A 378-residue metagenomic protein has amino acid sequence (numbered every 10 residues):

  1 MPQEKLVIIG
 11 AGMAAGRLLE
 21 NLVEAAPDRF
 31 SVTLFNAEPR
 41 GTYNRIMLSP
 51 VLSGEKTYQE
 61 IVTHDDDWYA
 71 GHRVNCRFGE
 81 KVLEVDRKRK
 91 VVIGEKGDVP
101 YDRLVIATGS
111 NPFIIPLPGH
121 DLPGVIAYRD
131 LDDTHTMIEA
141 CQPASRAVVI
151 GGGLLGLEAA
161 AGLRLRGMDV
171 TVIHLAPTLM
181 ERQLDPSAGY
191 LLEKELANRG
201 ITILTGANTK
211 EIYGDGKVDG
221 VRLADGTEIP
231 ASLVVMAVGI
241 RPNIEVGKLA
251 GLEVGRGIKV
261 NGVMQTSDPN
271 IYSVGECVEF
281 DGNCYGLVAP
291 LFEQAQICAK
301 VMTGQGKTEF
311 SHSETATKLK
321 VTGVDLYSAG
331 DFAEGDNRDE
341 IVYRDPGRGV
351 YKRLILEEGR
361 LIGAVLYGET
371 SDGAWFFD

Functional and structural regions predicted by a protein language model:
P2-L6, A11, E24, C277-G373: Mid-to-C-terminal Rossmann-like scaffold of FAD/NAD(P)H-dependent oxidoreductases
P2-N75, G162-Q183: Beta1-alpha1 glycine-rich phosphate/pyrophosphate-binding loop at the start of Rossmann-like nucleotide-binding domains
I9, V99-G109, I229-G239, A295 (+1 more regions): Short hydrophobic core segments
M13, R17, P39, S110-P112 (+4 more regions): Residue-level detector of alpha-helix initiation sites
S31, C76-I93, V99, L165-V260: A Rossmann-like FAD-binding core segment of flavoenzymes
G94, I106-T108, V149, L223 (+3 more regions): Redox-cofactor binding/interface segments in oxidoreductases and associated redox assembly factors
T108-R166: Glycine-rich dinucleotide-binding loop and its adjacent helix/turn
D121-S145, Y213-R222, G226-K300: FAD-site-proximal beta/loop scaffold in flavoenzymes
